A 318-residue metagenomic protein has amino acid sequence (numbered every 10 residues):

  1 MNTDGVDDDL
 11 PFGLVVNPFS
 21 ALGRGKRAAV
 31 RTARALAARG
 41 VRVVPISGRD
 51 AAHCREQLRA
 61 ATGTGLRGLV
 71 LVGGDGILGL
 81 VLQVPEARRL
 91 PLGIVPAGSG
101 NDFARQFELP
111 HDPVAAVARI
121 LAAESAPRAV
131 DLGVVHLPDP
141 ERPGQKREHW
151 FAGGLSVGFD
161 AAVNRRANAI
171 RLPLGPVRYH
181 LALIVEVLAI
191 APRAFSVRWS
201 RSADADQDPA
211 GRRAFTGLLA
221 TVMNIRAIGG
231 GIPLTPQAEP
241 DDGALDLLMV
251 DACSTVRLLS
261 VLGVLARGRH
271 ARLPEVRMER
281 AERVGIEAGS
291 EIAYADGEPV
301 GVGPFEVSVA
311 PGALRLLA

Functional and structural regions predicted by a protein language model:
M1-L69, G79, Q83, A87 (+1 more regions): ATP/NTP phosphate-donor binding region
N2, G25, R201, P209 (+5 more regions): ATP/nucleoside-binding phosphotransfer catalytic cores, i.e., glycine-rich phosphate-binding loops
P18, V72-G74, A97: Glycine-rich beta-strand-to-loop/alpha-helix junction loops that act as flexible
R34, A169-S196, D246-V276: Alpha-helical membrane-targeting segments
R39, G48, A87-P91, A97-L218: Catalytic core of DAGKc-family lipid kinases
C54, G76-V81, D102-F103, V130: Short glycine/serine/threonine-rich phosphate/pyrophosphate-binding segments that cradle anionic phosphate groups
S156, D160, T221-T235, P299: Glycine-rich phosphate/pyrophosphate-binding beta-alpha loops
